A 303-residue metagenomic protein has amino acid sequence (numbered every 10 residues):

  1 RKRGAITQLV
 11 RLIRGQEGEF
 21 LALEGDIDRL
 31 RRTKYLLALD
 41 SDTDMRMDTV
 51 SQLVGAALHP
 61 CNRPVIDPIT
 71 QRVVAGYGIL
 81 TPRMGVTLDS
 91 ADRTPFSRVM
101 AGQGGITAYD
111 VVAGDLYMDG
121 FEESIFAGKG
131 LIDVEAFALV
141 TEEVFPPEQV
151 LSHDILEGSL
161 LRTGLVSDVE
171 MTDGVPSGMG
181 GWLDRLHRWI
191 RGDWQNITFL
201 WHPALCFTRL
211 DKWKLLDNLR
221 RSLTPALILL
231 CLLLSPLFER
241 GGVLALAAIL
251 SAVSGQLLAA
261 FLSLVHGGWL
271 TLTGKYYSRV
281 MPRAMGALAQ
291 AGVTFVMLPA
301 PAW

Functional and structural regions predicted by a protein language model:
R1-C206: Internal catalytic domains of large membrane-associated glycosyltransferases
G4, Q8, T43, D48-S51 (+11 more regions): Feature representing long, continuous alpha-helical segments
L9, G15-L37, I66, C206-R220 (+2 more regions): Flexible, glycine/threonine-enriched loop-and-boundary segments that flank and lead into catalytic domains of large
D119-I125, V144, E148-S152, M179-L183 (+3 more regions): Membrane-entry segments of alpha-helical transmembrane domains in multi-pass membrane proteins
G120, T208-R209, A287-L288: Short hydrophobic/aromatic segments of transmembrane alpha-helices and their interfaces
I155, D193-P203, K212-L215, R283-W303: A transmembrane-helix-recognition feature enriched in membrane-embedded lipid enzymes and envelope glyco-/phospholipid
R220-W303: Membrane-embedded multi-pass helical conduit in multi-pass membrane proteins, especially envelope-biosynthetic
